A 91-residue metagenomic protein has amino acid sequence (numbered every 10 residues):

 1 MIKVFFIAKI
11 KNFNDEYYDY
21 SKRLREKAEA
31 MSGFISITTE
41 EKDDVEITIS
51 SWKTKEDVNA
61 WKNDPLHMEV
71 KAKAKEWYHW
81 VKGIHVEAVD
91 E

Functional and structural regions predicted by a protein language model:
M1-E46, K55-N63, V81-E91: Short S/T/G/P-rich N-terminal loop/turn motif that feeds into the first structured element of a domain
T48, D57, K73-E76: Acidic, low-complexity intrinsically disordered regions
S51: Sensory beta-strand/linker motifs that couple input domains to effectors
M68-W77, I84: C-terminal structural segments of small proteins and small subunits
